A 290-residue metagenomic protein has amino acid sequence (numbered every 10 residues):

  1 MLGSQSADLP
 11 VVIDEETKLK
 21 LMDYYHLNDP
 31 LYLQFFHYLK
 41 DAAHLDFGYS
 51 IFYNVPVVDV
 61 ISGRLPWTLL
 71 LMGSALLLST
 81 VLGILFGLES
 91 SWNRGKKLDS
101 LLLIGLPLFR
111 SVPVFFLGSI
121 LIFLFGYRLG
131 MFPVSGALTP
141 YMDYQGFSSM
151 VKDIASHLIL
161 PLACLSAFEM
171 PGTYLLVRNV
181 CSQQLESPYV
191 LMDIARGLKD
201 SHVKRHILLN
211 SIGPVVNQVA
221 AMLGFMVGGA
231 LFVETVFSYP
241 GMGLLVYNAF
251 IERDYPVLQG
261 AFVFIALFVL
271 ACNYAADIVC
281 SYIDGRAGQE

Functional and structural regions predicted by a protein language model:
M1-L2, H26, Y38-K40, I104-G136 (+1 more regions): Membrane-water interface segments at the C-terminal ends of transmembrane alpha-helices in multi-pass inner-membrane
M1-L33, L129-M150: Hydrophobic alpha-helical transmembrane segments of membrane transport/permease proteins and related membrane-embedded
M1-Q5, A43, F125, L129 (+6 more regions): Hydrophobic aliphatic residues
M1-S6, Y25, D46-F47, A163 (+1 more regions): Short amphipathic alpha-helical interaction patches enriched in hydrophobic/aromatic residues with interspersed Lys/Arg
V12-H44, F237-A249: Short hydrophobic, aromatic-rich alpha-helical segments embedded in or entering the lipid bilayer of multi-pass
H26-I84: An internal, D/E-rich "acidic patch" concept
P30, Q34, Y38, P56 (+9 more regions): Amphipathic alpha-helical recognition patches that constitute DNA-binding helices
I61, L65-L98, V114, Y144-E290: Alpha-helical transmembrane segments of integral membrane proteins, especially multi-pass inner/plasma-membrane
